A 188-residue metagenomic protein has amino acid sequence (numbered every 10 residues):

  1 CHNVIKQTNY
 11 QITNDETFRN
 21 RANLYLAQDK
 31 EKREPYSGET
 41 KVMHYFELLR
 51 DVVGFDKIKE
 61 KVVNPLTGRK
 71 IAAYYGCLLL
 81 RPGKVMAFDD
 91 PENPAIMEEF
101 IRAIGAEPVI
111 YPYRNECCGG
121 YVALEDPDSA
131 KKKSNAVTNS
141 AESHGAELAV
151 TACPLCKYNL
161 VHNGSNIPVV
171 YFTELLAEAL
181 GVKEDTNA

Functional and structural regions predicted by a protein language model:
C1-A188: Iron-sulfur cluster-binding electron-transfer modules in prokaryotic oxidoreductases
